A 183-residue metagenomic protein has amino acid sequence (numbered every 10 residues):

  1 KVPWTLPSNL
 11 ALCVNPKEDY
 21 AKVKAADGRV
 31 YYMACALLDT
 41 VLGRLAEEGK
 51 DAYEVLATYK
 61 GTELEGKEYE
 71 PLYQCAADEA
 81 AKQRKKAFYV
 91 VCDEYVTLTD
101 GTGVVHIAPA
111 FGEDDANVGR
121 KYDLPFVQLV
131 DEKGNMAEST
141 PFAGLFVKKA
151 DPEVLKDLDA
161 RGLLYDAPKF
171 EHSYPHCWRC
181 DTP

Functional and structural regions predicted by a protein language model:
K1-K133: NTP-handling and nucleic-acid-processing catalytic cores
A46-G49, G144, G162: Glycine-centered secondary-structure boundary/capping sites
V104-H106, E138-V147: The substrate-binding groove and active-site-proximal loops of carbohydrate-active enzymes, especially glycoside
G134-N135, S173: Positions that flank functional sites
F146-Y174: Phosphate/diphosphate-binding loops
C177: Short cysteine-rich clusters marking metal-coordination/redox-active sites
C180-T182: Short Cys/His-rich metal-coordination motifs, predominantly Zn2+-binding knuckles/fingers
